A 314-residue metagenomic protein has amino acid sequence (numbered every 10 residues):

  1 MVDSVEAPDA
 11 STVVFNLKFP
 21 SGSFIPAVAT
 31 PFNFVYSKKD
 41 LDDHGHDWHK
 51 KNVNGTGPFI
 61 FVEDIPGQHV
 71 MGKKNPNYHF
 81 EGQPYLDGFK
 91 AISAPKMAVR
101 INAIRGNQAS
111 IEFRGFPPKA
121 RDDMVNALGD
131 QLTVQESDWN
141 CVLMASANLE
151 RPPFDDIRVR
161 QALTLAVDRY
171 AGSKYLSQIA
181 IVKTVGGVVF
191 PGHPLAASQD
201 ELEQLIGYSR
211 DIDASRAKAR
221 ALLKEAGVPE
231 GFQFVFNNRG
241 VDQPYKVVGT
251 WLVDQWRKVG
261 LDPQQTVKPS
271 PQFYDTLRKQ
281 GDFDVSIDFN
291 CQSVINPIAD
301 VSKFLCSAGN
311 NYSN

Functional and structural regions predicted by a protein language model:
M1-D40: Surface-exposed binding/hinge segments that line and control ligand-binding clefts or catalytic entry sites
D3-P8, R158, G207-D213, D262-F273 (+2 more regions): Extracytoplasmic/peripheral linker and loop segments enriched in polar/acidic and small residues with frequent Thr/Pro
S4-V5, V62-K73, K90-R151, Y170 (+3 more regions): Extracellular/periplasmic solute-recognition and catalytic clefts
A10, A29-P84, G88, V99 (+2 more regions): Gly/Pro-rich hinge or "lid" segments in bacterial periplasmic/extracellular proteins
V13-F15, G57-I60, V70-M71, D87-S93 (+3 more regions): Short, well-ordered beta-strand elements
A27, E150, F154-A196, V247-V248: Periplasmic-binding protein-like
R121-Q135, Q280-D282, N296-N311: Ligand-binding "clamshell"
K183-K224, V241-Y245: Structural transition elements
